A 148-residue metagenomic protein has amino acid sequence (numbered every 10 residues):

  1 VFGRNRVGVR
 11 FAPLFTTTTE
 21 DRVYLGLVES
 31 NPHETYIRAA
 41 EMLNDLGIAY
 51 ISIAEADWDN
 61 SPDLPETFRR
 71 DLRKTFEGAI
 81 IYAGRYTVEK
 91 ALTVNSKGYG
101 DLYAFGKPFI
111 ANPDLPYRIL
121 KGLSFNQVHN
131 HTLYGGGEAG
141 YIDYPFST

Functional and structural regions predicted by a protein language model:
V1-T148: Flavin-dependent oxidoreductase catalytic cores
